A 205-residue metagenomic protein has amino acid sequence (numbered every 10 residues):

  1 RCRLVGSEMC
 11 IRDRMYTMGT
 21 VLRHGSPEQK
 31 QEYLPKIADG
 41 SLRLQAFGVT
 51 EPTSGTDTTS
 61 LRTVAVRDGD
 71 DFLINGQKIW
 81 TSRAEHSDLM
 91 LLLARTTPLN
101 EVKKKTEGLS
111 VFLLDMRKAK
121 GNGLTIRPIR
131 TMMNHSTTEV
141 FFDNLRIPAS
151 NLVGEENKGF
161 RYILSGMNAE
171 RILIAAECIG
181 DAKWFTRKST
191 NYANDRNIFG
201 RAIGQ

Functional and structural regions predicted by a protein language model:
R1-G6, C10-I11: Single conserved hydrophobic/aromatic residue that forms the stacking wall/gate of nucleotide- or nucleobase-binding
G40-V49, L93: A short, Trp-centered hydrophobic/proline-enriched beta-strand micro-motif
T53-R62: Active-site-adjacent elements of ketosynthase-type condensing enzymes
S54, I79-E85, M132, A169-L173: Glycine-rich phosphate/pyrophosphate-binding beta-alpha loops
A65-V66: A structural signal for short hydrophobic beta-strand segments in well-ordered beta-sheet cores
N75-G123: A short core secondary-structure module
G123-Q205: Glycine-rich beta->alpha junctions and the first turn(s) of the following alpha-helix
